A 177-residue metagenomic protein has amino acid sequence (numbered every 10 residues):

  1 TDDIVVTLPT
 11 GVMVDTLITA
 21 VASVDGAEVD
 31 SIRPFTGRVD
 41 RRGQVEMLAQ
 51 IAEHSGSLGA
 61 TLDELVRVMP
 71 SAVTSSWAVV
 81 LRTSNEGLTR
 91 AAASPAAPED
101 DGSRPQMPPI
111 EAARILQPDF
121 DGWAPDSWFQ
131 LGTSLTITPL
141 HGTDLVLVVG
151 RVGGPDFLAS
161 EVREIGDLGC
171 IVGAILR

Functional and structural regions predicted by a protein language model:
T1-A49: A conserved regulatory-domain signal marking ACT and ACT-like small-molecule sensing domains and adjacent regulatory
V12, T16, A60, S160-R163: Charged, alpha-helix-enriched surfaces in structured cytosolic catalytic cores of large nucleotide-utilizing machines
V21, D25, L65-V73, V172: Hydrophobic, Leu/Ile/Phe/Ala-enriched alpha-helical segments that form helix-helix packing faces
Q44-A52, S57-V73, W77-S84: Amphipathic alpha-helical coiled-coil segments that mediate homodimerization and allosteric signal transmission
W77-G150: GAF sensory domains
V152-D156: A generic structural motif
F157-A174: Amphipathic alpha-helical "output/dimerization" segments
